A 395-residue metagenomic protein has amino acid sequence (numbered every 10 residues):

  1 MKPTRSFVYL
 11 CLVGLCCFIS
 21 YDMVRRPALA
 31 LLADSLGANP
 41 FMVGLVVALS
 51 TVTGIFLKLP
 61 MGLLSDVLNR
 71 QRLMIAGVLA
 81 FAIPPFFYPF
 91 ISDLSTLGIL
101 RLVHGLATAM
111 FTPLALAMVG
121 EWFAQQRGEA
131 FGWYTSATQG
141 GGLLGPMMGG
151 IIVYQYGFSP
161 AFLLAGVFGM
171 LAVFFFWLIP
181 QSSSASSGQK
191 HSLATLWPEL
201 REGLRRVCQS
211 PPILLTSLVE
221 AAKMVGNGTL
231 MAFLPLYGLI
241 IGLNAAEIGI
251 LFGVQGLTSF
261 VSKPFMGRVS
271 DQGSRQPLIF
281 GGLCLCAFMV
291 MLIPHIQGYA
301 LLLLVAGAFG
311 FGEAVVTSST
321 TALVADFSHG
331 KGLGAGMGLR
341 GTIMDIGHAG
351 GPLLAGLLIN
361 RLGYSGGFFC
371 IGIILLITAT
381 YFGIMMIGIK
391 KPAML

Functional and structural regions predicted by a protein language model:
M1-T4, Q181-T216: Juxtamembrane intracellular "pre-TM" segments in multi-pass secondary transporters
P3-A48, L214-L215, V219, M224-Y237 (+1 more regions): Helix-loop boundary and gating motifs at the non-cytosolic
L57-N69, V153, K263-S274, I359: Helix-to-loop junctions at the C-terminal end of transmembrane segments in multipass secondary transporters
N69, F90-S95, A124, S274 (+1 more regions): Helix-breaking motifs and short loop linkers at transmembrane-helix boundaries and internal kinks in secondary membrane
R72-F86, G166, P277-M291: Structural signature of the two symmetry-related core transmembrane helices
P84, S95-V103, M289, A300-A308: Paired small-residue
L100-Q139, A322-L323, F327: Cytoplasmic helix-loop-helix junction between adjacent transmembrane helices in 12-TM secondary transporters
V167-G188, Y381-M386: C-terminal membrane-cytosol helix-exit motif in multi-pass small-molecule transporters
